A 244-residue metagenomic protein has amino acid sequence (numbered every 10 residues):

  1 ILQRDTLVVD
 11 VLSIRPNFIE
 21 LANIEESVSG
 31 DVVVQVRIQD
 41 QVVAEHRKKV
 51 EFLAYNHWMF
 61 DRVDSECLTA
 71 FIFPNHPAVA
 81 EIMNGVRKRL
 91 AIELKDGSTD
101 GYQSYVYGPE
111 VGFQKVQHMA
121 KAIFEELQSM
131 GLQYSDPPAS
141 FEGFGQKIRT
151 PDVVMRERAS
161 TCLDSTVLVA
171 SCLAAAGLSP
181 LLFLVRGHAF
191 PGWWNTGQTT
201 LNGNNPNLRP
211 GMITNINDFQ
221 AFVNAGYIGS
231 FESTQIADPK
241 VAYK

Functional and structural regions predicted by a protein language model:
I1-R47: Intrinsically disordered, low-complexity Pro/Gly/Ser/Thr-rich segments with frequent PxxP/GP/PP motifs and embedded
N23-E25, V153, L182, A221-F222: Sterically constrained small-residue positions within well-ordered secondary structures of folded domains
E26, V116, S165: Hydrophobic (often cysteine-bearing) scaffold residues that line and stabilize catalytic clefts of nucleotide/cofactor
G30, V50-L53, R186-H188: Amphipathic alpha-helical scaffolding segments
V34-V36, I123-L127, L173: Hydrophobic, Leu/Ile/Phe/Ala-enriched alpha-helical segments that form helix-helix packing faces
Q39-P77: Short beta-strand elements
P74-E157: Secondary-structure boundary elements
S160-K244: Hydrophobic/aromatic-rich core segments of domains that either
